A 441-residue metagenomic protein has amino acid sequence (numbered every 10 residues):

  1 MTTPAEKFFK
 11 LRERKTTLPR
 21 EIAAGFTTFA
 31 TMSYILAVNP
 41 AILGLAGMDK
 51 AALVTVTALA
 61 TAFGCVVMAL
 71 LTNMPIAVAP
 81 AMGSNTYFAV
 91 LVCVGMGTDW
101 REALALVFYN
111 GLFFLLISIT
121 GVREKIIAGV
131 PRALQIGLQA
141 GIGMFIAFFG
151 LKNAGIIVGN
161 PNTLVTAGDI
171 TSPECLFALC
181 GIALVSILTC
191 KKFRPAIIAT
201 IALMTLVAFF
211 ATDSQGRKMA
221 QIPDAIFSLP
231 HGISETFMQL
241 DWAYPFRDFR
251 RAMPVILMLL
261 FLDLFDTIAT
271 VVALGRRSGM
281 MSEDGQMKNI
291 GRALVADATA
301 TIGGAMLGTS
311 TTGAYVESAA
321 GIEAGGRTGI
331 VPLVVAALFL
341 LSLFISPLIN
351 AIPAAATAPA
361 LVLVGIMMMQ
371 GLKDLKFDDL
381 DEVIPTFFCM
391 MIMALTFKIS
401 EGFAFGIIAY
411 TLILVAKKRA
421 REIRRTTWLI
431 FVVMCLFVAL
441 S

Functional and structural regions predicted by a protein language model:
M1-A52, T166-A167, I201-G291, M434-L436: Helix-loop-helix hairpins and the membrane-proximal interhelical loops of multi-pass alpha-helical transport proteins
T2-N39, A60, A81-V90, V94-I142 (+1 more regions): Helix-loop-helix junctions within the multi-pass membrane cores of secondary transporters/permeases
I22, I42, I126, P195 (+3 more regions): Residue-level signature of catalytic and energy-coupling elements of molecular machines, predominantly ATP/GTP-dependent
F26-S33, F63-V66, L70, L151 (+2 more regions): Hydrophobic/aromatic residues within the transmembrane alpha-helices of Major Facilitator Superfamily
G47-V66: Loop-to-helix transition at the N-terminal end of transmembrane alpha-helices
T61-M82: Juxtamembrane transmembrane-helix boundary signature
M96-F210, L333-S441: Membrane-embedded alpha-helical modules
